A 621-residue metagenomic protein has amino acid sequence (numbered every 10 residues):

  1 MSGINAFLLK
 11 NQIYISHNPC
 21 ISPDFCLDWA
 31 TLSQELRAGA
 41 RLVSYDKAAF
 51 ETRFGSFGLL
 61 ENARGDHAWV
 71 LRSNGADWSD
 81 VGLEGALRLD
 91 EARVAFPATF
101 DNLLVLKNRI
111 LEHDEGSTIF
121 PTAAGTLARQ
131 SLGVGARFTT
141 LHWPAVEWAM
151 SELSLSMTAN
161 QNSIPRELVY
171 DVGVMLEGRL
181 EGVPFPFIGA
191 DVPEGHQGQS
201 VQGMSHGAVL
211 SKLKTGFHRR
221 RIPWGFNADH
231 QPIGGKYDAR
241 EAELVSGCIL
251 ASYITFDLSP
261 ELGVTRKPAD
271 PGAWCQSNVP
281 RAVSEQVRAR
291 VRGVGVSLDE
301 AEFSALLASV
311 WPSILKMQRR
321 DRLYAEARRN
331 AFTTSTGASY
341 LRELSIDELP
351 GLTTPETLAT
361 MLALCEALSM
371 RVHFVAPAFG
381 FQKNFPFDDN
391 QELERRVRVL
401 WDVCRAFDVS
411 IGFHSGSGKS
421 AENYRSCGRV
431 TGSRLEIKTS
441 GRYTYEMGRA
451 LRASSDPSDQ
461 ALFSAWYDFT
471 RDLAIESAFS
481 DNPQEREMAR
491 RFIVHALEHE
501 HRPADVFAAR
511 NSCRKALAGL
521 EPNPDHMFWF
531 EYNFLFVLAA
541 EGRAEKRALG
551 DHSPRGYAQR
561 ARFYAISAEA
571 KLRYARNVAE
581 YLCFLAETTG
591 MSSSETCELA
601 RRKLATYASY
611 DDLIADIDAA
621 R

Functional and structural regions predicted by a protein language model:
M1-K212, G216-R219, P223, G234-P260 (+3 more regions): Active-site capping/gating regions of soluble enzymes
G133-R137, V296, E300-W311, D347-G351 (+1 more regions): Short, charged/polar micro-motifs that form catalytic or ligand-binding hotspots
G178-A190, A269-S304, A378-G380: Aromatic- and acidic-residue-enriched carbohydrate-binding clefts of CAZyme catalytic domains
G195-L210, W224, H230-A239, A282-V296 (+1 more regions): Active-site beta->alpha loop and helix N-cap motifs at the rims of alpha/beta catalytic domains
D229, L344, H414: Conserved, mostly hydrophobic/aromatic
M317: Phosphate-interacting basic helix/loop segments used at nucleotide- and nucleic-acid interfaces
T336-R342: Short, conserved phosphate-binding/catalytic loop or strand-edge motifs used in phosphoryl-/nucleotidyl-transfer
